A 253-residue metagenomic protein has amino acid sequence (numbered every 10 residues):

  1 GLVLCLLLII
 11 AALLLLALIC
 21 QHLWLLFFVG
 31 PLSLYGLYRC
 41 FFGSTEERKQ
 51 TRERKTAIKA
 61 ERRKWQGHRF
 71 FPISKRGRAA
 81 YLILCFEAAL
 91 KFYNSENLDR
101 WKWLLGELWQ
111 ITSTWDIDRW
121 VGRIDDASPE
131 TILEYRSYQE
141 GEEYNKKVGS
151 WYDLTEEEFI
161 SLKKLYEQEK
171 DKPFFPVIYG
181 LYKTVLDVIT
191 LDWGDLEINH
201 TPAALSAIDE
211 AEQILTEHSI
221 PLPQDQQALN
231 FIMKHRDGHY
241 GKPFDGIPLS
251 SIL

Functional and structural regions predicted by a protein language model:
G1-L7: Juxtamembrane interface helix immediately N-terminal to a transmembrane segment
L7-I9, A60-R62: Short hydrophobic/aromatic segments of transmembrane alpha-helices and their interfaces
L8-L14, V29-L34: Core hydrophobic alpha-helical transmembrane segments of single-pass membrane proteins
L13-F27: Membrane-interfacial hairpin junctions
H22-L23, S44-T45, K172: Intrinsically disordered, low-complexity coil/linker segments enriched for acidic/polar and small residues
L32-K59: Transmembrane-cytosolic junction motif
K64-A228, H235: Structured binding/interaction patches within domain cores
Q226-L253: Alpha-helical oligomerization segments
